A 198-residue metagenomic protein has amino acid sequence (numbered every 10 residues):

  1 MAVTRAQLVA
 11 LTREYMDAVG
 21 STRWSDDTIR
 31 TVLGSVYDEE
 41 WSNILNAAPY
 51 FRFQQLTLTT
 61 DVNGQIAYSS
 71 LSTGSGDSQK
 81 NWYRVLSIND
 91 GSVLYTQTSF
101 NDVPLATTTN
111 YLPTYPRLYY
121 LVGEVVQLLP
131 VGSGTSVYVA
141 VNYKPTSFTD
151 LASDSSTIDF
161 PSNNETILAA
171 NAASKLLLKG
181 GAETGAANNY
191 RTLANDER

Functional and structural regions predicted by a protein language model:
M1-R198: Glycine-enriched, solvent-exposed interface loops adjoining structured elements
